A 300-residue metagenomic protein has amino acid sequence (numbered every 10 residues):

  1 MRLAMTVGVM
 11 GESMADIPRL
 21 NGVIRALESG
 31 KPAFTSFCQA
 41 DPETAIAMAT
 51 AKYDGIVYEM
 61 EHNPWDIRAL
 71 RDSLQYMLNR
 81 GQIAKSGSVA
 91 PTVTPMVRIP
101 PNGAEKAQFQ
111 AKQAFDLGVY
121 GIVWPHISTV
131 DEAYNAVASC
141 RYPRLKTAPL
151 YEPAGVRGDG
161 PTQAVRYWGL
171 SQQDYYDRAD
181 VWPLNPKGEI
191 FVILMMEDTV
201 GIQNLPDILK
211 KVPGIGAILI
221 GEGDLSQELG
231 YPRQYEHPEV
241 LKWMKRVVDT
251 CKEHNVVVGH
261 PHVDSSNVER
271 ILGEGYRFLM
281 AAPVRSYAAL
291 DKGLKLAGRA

Functional and structural regions predicted by a protein language model:
G8-A300: Expand to "…catalyze enediolate/carbanion chemistry for C-C bond making/breaking, isomerization, decarboxylation
